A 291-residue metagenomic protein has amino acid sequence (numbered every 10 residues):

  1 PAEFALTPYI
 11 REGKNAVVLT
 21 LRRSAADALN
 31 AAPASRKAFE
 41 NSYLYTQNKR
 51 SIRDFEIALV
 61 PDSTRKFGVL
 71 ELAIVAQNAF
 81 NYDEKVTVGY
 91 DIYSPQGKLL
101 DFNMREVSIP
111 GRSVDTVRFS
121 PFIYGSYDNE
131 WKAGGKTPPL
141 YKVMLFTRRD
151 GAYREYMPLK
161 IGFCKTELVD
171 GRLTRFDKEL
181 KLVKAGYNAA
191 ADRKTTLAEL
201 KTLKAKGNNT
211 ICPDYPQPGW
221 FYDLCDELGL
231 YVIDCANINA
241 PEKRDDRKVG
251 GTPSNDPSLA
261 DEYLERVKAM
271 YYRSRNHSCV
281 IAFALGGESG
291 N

Functional and structural regions predicted by a protein language model:
P1-G219, D223-G229, R266, I281-A282: Secreted/periplasmic carbohydrate-active enzymes, especially glycoside hydrolases
T210-N291: Substrate-binding/catalytic cleft of secreted carbohydrate-active enzymes, primarily glycoside hydrolases
